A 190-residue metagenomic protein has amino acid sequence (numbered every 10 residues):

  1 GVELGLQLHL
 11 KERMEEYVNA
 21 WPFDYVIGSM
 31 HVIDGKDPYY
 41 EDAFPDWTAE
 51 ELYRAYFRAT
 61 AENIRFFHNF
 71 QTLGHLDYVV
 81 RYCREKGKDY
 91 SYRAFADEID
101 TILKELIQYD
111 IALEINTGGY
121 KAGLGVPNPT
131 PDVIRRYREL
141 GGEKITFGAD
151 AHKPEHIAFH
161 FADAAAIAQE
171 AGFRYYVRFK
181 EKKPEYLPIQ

Functional and structural regions predicted by a protein language model:
G1-Q108: Extended substrate/RNA-proximal surfaces in nucleic-acid metabolism proteins
D34, K86-Q190: Charged catalytic cores and adjacent phosphate/nucleic-acid-binding surfaces used for phosphate/nucleic-acid chemistry
